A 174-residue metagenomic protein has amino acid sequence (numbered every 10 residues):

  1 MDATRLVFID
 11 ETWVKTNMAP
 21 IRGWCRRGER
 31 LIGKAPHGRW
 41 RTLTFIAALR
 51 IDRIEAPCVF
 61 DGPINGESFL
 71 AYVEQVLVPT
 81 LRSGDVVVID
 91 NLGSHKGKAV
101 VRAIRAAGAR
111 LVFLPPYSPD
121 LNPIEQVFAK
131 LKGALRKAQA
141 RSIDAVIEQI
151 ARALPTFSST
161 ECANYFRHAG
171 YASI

Functional and structural regions predicted by a protein language model:
M1-I174: Short functional hotspots at interaction and active-site rims
